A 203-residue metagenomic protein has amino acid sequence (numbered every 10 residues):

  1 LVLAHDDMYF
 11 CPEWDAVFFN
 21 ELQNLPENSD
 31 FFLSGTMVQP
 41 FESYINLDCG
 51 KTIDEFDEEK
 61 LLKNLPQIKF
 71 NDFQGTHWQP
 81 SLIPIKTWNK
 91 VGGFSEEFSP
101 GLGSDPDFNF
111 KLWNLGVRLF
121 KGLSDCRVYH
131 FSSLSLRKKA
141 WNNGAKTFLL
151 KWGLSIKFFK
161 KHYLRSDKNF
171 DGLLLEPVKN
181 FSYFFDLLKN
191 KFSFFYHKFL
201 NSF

Functional and structural regions predicted by a protein language model:
L1-C11: Short beta-strand-to-loop acidic/aromatic patch adjacent to the donor-nucleotide binding site
E13-F32: Conserved donor-nucleotide/metal-binding helix-loop-beta segment in metal-dependent transferases, i.e., the alpha-helix
F18, Q74-I83, T87-G92, F98-C126: A short, conserved alpha-helix in the catalytic core of glycosyltransferases
F31-G50: Short beta-strand-to-loop element that shapes/binds the nucleotide-sugar donor at the catalytic cleft/hinge
V38, S99, K121-K139, T147: Active-site donor/metal-binding and catalytic loop motifs of nucleotide-sugar-dependent glycosylation enzymes
G50-Q74, W78: Short, flexible, basic/aromatic active-site loop/helix in glycosyltransferases
A140-N143, L150, H162-F203: Non-catalytic, C-terminal membrane-associated alpha-helical segments of glycosyltransferases
